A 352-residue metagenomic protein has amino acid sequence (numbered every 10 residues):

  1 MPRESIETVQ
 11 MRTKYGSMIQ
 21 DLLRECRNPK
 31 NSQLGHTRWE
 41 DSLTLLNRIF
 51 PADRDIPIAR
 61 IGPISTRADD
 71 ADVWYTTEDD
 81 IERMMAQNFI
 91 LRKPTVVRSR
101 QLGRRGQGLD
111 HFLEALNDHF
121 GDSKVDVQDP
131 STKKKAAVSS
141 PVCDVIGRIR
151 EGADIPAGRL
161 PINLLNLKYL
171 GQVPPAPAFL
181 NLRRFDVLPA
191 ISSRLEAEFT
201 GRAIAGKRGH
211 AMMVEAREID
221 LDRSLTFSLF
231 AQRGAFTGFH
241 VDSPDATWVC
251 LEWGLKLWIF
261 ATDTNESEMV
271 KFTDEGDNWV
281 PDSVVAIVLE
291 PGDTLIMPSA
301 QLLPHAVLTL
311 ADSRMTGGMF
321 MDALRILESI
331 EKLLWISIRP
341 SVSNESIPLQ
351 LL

Functional and structural regions predicted by a protein language model:
M1-I296, P304-L352: N-terminal accessory scaffold of Fe(II)-dependent oxygenases
